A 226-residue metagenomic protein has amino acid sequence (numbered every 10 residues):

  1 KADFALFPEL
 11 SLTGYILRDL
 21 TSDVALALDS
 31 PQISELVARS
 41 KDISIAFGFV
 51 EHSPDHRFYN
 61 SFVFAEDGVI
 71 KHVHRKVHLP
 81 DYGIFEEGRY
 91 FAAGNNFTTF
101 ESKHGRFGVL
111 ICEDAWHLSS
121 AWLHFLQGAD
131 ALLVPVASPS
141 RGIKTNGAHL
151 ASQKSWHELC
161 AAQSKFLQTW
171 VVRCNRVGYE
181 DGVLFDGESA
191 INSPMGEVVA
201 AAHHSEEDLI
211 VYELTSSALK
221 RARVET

Functional and structural regions predicted by a protein language model:
A2-A25, V134-R141: Short, conserved active-site loops that position catalytic residues or coordinate cofactors/metal ions across diverse
T13, R18-L20, V63, H74-H78 (+2 more regions): Short beta->alpha transition motifs characteristic of CBS
L28-F47, W116-E207: CN hydrolase (nitrilase-like) catalytic-core segments centered on the catalytic cysteine and neighboring Lys/Glu
L28-P31, S53-K144, A148-E158, R221-T226: Active-site catalytic loop in hydrolytic enzyme cores
F47-F49, N60-F64, T98, S189-I191 (+1 more regions): Short beta-strand scaffold segments in enzyme catalytic cores
H52-P54, G178-Y179: Short glycine/acidic-enriched loop and turn motifs that connect beta-strands
H74, F100, C174, A202 (+1 more regions): Hydrophobic residues at beta-strand termini and immediately following loops that shape nucleotide-binding pockets
V198-A222: Binuclear metal-dependent phosphoesterase catalytic core
